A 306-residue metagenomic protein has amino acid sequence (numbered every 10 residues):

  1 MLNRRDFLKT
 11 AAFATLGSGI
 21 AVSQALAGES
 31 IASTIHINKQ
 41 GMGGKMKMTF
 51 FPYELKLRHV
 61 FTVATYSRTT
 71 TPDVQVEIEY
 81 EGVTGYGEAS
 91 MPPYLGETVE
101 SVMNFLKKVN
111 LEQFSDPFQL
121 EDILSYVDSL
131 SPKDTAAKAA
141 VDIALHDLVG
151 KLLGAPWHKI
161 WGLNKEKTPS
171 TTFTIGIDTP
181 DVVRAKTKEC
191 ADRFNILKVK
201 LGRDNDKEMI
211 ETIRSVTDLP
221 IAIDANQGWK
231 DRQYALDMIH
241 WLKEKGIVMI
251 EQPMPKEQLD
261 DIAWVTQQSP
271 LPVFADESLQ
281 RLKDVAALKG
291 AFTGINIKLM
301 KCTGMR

Functional and structural regions predicted by a protein language model:
M1-T15: N-terminal secretory signal peptides and thylakoid transit peptides that target proteins across membranes
V22-R58, E79: C-terminal segment of N-terminal export signals and the immediately downstream linker at the start of the mature
G41-G44, V63, A155-E166: N-terminal amphipathic alpha-helix/helix-capping segment at the start of soluble metabolic enzymes
M42-K45, F50, Y66, E79 (+1 more regions): Metal- or metallocofactor-binding catalytic centers and their adjacent structured scaffolds across diverse enzyme
T69-V74: A short, compositionally biased
W157-S269: Metal-dependent enolase-superfamily TIM-barrel catalytic cores that perform enediolate-based chemistry
E257-I262, Q268-R306: Catalytic alpha/beta core domains of metabolic enzymes, predominantly
